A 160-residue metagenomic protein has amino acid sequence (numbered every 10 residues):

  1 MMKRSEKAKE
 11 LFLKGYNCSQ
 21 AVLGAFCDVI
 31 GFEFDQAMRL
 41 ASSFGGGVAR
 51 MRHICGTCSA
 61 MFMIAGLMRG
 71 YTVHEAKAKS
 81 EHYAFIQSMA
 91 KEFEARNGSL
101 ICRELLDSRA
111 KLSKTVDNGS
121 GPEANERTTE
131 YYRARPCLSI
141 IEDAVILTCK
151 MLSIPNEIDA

Functional and structural regions predicted by a protein language model:
M1-K14: Polybasic, low-complexity association/targeting segments
F12-G15, F26, I30, V48 (+5 more regions): Structural signal for hydrophobic packing residues in well-ordered secondary-structure cores of soluble enzyme domains
Y16, F44-M63: Glycine/serine-rich anion-binding loops at beta->alpha junctions that coordinate negatively charged ligand groups
A25-S43, T115-G121: Acidic-glycine-rich active-site phosphate/pyrophosphate-binding loop
V29-R39, A65-S88, N156: Phosphate-handling active-site elements
R52, A78, F93-E94: RNase III-family endoribonuclease catalytic core
I86-A160: C-terminal binding/interaction regions
